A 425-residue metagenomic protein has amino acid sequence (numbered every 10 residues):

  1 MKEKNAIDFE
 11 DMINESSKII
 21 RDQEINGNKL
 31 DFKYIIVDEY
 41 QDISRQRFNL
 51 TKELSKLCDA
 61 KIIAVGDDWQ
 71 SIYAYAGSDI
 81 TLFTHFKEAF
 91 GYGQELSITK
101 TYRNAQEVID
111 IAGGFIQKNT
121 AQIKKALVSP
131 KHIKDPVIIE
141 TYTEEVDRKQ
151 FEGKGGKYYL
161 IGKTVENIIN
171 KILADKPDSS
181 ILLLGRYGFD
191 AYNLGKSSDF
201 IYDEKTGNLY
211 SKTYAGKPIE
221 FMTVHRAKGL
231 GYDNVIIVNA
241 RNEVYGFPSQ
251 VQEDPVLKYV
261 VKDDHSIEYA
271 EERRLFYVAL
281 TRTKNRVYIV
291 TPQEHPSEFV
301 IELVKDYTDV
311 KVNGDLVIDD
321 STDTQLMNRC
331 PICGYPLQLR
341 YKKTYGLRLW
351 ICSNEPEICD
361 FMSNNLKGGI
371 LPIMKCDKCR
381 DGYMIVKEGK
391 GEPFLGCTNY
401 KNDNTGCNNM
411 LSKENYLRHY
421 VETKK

Functional and structural regions predicted by a protein language model:
M1-H85, K100, N104, G229: Conserved helicase NTPase motor core
C58-A60, D67-W69, F90-E95, K134-V137 (+3 more regions): Short glycine-/polar-rich loops that comprise or flank the Walker A/P-loop and associated switch/sensor motifs
D68-I72, S78-I80, T101-Q106, G188-D190 (+4 more regions): Conserved nucleotide-binding/hydrolysis micro-motifs of P-loop NTPases
Q70-H132: Conserved coupling/interface region of RecA-like P-loop/ASCE motor cores
G93-K100, A121-G185, I219: Inter-lobe coupling/hinge region of RecA-like P-loop helicase motors
K176-S180, K217-P218, M222-P292: Conserved helicase C-terminal RecA-like lobe
F189-N208: Conserved helicase motor "Helicase C" RecA-like lobe of SF1/SF2 P-loop NTPases
L257-I267, R274-V278, K284-G369, G382 (+2 more regions): Helicase C-terminal subdomain and adjacent C-terminal extension
